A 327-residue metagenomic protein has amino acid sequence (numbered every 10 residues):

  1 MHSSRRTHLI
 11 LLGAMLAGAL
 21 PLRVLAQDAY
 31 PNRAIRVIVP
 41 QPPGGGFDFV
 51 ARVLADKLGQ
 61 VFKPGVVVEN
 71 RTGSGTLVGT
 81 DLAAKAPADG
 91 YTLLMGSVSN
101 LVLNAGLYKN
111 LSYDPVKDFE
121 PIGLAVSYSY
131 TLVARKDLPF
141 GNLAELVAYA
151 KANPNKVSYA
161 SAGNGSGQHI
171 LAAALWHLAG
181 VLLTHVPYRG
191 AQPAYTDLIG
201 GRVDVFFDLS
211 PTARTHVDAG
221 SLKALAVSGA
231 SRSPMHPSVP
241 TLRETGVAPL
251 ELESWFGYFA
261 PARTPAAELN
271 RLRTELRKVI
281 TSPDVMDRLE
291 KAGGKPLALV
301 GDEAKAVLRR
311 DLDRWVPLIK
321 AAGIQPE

Functional and structural regions predicted by a protein language model:
R5-L12: N-terminal export leaders
A26-K117, N155-K156, N164, V181-D204 (+4 more regions): N-terminal (or domain-start) structured segment
N32-A34, H177, E244, A266-E327: An extracytoplasmic/periplasmic, membrane-proximal ligand-sensing/linker region
P42-G44, V98-S99, S127, R135-F140 (+5 more regions): Short coil/turn segments
K85-Y91, G106-P193, L242, W255-R288: Hinge/capping helix and adjacent helix->loop/strand transition within the periplasmic-binding protein
D114-L124, A160, L182-V186, D204-V205 (+2 more regions): Short beta-strand->loop
